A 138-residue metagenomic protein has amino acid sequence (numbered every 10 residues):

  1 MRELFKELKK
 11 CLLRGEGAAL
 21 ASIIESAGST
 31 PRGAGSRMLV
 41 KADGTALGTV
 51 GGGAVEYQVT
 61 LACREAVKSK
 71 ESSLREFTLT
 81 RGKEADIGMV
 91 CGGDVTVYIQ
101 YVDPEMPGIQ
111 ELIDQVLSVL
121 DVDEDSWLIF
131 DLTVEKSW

Functional and structural regions predicted by a protein language model:
M1-W138: Segments forming oxygen-rich coordination pockets for charged ligands
